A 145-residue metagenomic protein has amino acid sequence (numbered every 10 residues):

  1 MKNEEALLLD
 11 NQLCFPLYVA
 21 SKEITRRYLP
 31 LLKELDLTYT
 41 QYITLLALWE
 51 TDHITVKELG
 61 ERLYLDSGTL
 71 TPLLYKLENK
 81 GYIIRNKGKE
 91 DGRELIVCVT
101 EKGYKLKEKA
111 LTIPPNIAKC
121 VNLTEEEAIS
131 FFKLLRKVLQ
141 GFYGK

Functional and structural regions predicted by a protein language model:
M1-E5, E108, L123-K145: C-terminal regulatory/oligomerization modules of transcriptional regulators
M1-L35: N-terminal leader segment of winged-helix/HTH proteins
F15, V19, I43-A47, T71-P72: Base-recognition residues in the alpha-helical recognition helix of bacterial helix-turn-helix
K22, R26-D66: N-terminal helix-turn-helix DNA-binding core of bacterial DNA-binding proteins
I24, Y28, K107-A110, P114 (+2 more regions): Hydrophobic recognition helices of helix-based DNA-binding modules
L35-T40, T69, T100, T124-E125: Short helix-coil-helix linker/hinge
V56-K57, G68, Y75, L95: Residues within helix-turn-helix
Y75-K133: Charged, amphipathic alpha-helical coiled-coil/dimerization segments
